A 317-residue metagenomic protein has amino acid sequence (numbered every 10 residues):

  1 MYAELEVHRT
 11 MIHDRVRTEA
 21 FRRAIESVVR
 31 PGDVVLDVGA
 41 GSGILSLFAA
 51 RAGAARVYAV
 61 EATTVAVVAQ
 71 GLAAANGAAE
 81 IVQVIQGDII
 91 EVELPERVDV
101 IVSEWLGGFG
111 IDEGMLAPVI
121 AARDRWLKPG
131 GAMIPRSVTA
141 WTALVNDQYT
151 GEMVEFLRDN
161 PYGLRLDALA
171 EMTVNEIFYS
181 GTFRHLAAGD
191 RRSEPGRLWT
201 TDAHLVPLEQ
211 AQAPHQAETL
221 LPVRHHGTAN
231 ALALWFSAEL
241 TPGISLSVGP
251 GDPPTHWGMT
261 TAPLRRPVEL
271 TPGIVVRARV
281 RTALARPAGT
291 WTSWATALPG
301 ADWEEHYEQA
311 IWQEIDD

Functional and structural regions predicted by a protein language model:
M1-V38, S42-R281, R286-D317: Class I SAM-binding transferase module
